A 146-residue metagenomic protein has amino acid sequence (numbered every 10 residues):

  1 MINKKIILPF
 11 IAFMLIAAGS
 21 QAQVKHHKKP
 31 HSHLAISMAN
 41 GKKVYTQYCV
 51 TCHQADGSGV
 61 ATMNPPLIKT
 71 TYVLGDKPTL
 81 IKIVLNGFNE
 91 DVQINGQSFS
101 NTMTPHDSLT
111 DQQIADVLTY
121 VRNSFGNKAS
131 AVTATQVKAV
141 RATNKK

Functional and structural regions predicted by a protein language model:
M1-H26: Bacterial Sec-dependent N-terminal signal peptides
Q23-V44, V140: Electrostatic cytochrome c docking/interface patches
A35-V60, G75-N86: Sequence/structural segment immediately N-terminal to covalent heme-attachment motifs in c-type and related
A61-I68, N89-N144: Axial heme c-ligation environment in periplasmic c-type cytochrome domains
T70-Y72: Short, contiguous acidic/charged loop-to-helix segments that flank catalytic cores in large enzymes
